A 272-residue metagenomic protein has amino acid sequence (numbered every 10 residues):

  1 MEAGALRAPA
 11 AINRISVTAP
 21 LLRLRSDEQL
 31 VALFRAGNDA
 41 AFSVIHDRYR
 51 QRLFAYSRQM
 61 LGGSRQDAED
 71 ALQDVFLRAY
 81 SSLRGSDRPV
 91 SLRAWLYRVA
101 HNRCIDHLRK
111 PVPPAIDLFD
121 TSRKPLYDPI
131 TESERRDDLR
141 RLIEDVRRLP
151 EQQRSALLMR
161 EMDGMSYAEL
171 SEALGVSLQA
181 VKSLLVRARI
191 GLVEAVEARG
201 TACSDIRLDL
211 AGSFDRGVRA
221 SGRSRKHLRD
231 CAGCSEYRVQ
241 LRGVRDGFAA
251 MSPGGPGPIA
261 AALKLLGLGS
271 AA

Functional and structural regions predicted by a protein language model:
L6, I12-L21, R35-V44, F54-D74 (+2 more regions): Short, charged helix-capping/linker segments at alpha-helix termini
R25, A36-D39, L126-S155, M165-A168 (+1 more regions): Amphipathic alpha-helical segment used for protein-protein interaction
R50, F54, L61, F76 (+5 more regions): C-terminal flanking helix
R50, R58-Q59, E69-Y80, V90-K110 (+1 more regions): Σ70-family region 2.3-2.4 aromatic/basic alpha-helix that recognizes the −10 promoter and nucleates DNA melting
E69, H107-L126, S133, R199-D209 (+1 more regions): Short, basic/polar amphipathic helix motif occurring as a linker/hinge flanking DNA-binding modules in transcription
S81-R88, R98-F119, E134-R135, V193-A198: Arg/Lys-rich amphipathic alpha helix in sigma70-family domain 2
A156-R160: A short pre-motif secondary-structure segment
E194-A272: Hydrophobic topogenic segments
